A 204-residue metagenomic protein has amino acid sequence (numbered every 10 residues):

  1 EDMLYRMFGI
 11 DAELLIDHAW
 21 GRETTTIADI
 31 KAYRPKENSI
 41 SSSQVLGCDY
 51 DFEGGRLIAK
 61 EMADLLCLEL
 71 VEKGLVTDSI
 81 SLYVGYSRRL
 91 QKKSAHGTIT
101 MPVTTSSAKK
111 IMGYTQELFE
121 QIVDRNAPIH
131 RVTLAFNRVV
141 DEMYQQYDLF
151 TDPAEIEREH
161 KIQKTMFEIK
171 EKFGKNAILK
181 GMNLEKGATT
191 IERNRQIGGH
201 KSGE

Functional and structural regions predicted by a protein language model:
E1-P128: DNA-contacting surface of Y-family translesion DNA polymerases
G97, M101-E204: Acidic, metal-coordinating catalytic segment for phosphate/diphosphate chemistry, firing primarily on the Nudix
